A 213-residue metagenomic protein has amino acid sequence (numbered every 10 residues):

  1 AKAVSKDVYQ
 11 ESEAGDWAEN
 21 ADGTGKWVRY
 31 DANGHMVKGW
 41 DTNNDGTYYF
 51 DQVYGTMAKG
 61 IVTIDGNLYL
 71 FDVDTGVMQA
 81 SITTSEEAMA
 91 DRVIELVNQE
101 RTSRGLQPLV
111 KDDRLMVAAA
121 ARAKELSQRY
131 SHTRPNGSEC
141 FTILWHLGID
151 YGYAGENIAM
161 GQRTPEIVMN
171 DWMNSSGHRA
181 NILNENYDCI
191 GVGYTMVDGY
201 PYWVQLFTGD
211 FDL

Functional and structural regions predicted by a protein language model:
A1-A88: Extracellular adhesion/carbohydrate-binding repeat motifs centered on closely spaced tryptophans
G34, Y54, V73-T75, D113-L115 (+3 more regions): A mature extracytoplasmic/lumenal domain signature
I82-R129: A short alpha-helix/helix-coil micro-patch that ends at or immediately precedes a cysteine
S103-V117, Y130-C140, R179-T195: Surface-exposed patches in mature extracellular/periplasmic domains of secreted proteins
V117-E166, I182-N184: Short, surface-exposed glycine/acidic/tryptophan-bearing loops
A159-L213: Disulfide-stabilized extracellular recognition modules
